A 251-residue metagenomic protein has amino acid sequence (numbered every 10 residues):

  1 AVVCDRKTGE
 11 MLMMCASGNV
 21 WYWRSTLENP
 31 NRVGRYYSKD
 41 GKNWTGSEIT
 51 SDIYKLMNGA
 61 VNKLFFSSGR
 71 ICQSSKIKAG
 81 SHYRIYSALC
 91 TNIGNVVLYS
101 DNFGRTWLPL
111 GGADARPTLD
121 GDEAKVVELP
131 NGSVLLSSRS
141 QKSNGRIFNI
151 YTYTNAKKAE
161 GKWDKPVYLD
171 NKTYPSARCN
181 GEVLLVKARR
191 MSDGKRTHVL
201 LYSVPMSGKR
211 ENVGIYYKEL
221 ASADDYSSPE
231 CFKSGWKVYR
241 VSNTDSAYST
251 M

Functional and structural regions predicted by a protein language model:
A1-S68, C72-C179, L185-D245: Beta-rich carbohydrate-recognition and catalytic domains
